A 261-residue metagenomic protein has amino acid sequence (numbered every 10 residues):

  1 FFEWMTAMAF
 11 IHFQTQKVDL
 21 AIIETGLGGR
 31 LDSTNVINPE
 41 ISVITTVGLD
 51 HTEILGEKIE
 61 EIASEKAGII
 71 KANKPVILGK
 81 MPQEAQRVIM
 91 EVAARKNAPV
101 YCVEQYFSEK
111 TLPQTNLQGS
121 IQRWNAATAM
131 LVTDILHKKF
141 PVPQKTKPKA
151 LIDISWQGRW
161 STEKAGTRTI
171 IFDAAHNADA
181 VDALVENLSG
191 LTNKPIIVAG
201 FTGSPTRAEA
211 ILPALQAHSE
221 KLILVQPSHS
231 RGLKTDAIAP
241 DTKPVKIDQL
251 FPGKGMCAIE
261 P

Functional and structural regions predicted by a protein language model:
F1-I37, E53-L55, Q83: ATP-dependent carboxylate-amine ligase catalytic core
M8, H12, E61, G68 (+3 more regions): Alpha-helical scaffold segments in soluble metabolic enzymes
L20-T25, S33-V43, V47-H51, E61 (+1 more regions): Nucleotide phosphate-binding/pyrophosphate-handling subdomain across enzymes that bind or process nucleotide phosphates
E24-L27, T46-V47, E65-K66, A72-K74 (+8 more regions): Fold-independent oxyanion-binding glycine-rich loops and adjacent beta-strand/coil segments at enzyme active sites
L27-L31, N38-N97, A208-E209: Conserved catalytic-core segment of NTP-binding enzymes
G29, V36, V47-G56, L151 (+1 more regions): Flexible, gly/pro- and Lys/Arg-enriched active-site loops
G79-Y101, Q105, T169-I171, E209-P261: C-terminal helical cap/extension that packs against the catalytic core of soluble nucleotide-cofactor enzymes
E104-F107, F140: Glycine-rich phosphate/adenylate-binding loop
